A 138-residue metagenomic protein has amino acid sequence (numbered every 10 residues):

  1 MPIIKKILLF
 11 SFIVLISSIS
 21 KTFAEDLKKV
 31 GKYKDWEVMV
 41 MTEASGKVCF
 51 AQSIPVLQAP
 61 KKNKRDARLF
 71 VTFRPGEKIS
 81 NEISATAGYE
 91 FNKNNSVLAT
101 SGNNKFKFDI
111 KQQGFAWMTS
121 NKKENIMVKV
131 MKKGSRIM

Functional and structural regions predicted by a protein language model:
M1-L9: Bacterial N-terminal signal peptides that target proteins for export
L9-S18: Bacterial N-terminal signal peptides
A24-M138: A generic "folded-domain core" signal
